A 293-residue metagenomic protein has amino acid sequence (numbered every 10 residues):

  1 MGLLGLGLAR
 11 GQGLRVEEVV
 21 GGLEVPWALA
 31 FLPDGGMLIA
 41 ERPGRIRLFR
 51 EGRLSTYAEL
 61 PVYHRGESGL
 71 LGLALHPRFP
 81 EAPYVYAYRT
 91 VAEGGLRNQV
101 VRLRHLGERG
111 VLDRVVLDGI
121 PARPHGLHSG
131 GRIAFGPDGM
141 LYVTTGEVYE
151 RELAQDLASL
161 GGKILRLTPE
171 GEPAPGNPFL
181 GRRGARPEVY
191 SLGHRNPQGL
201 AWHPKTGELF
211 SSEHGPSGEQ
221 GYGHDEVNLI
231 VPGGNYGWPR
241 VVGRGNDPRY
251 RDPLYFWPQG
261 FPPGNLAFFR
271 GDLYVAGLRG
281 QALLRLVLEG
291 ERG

Functional and structural regions predicted by a protein language model:
E17-V20, R53-P61, R109-D118, G171-F179 (+1 more regions): Beta-propeller fold detector
E18-E24, A58-R65, V116-P124, G181 (+2 more regions): Surface loop/turn motifs at the tips and blade-to-blade linkers of beta-strand repeat domains
V20, W27-A30, A74, A134 (+2 more regions): Conserved beta-strand position repeated across blades of beta-propeller domains
L38-A58: Beta-propeller domains
L38-E41, A87-Y88, Y142-T144, S211-S212 (+1 more regions): Residue position within the beta-strands of beta-propeller blades
R53-P77: Blade-loop segments of beta-propeller domains
S68-L70, R78-P80, E147-G293: Beta-propeller domain segments
R97-A134: Asp-box/WD-like beta-propeller blade repeats and closely related beta-sheet repeat scaffolds
